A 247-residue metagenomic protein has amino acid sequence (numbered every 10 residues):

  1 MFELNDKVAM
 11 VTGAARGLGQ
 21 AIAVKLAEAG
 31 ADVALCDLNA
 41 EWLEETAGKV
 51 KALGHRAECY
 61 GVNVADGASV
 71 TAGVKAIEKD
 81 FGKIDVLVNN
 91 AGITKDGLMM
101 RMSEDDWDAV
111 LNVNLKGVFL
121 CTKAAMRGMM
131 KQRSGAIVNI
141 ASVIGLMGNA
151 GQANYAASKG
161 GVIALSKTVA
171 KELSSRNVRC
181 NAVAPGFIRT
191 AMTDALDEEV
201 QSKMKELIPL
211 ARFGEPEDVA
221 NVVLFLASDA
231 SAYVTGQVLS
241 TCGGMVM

Functional and structural regions predicted by a protein language model:
A40-E41, G61-G73, E104, E217-D218: The beta1-alpha1 cofactor-binding region of Rossmann-like NAD(H)/NADP(H)-dependent oxidoreductases
L98-M99, S103-L111, T193, M204: Substrate-binding pocket helix/loop in short-chain dehydrogenase/reductase
T122, S158, S166: Active-site helix of classical SDR
R127, K171-S175, A232: Alpha-helical segment proximal to the catalytic Tyr-Lys
S142: Residue(s) in the substrate-gating loop at a strand-loop-helix junction that position the organic substrate next
S174, R179, E215, V234-G236: Short, small/polar-rich loop/turn modules that mediate ligand/substrate recognition or access, typified
I208-V219, A230: A conserved structural motif in NAD(P)-dependent oxidoreductases
